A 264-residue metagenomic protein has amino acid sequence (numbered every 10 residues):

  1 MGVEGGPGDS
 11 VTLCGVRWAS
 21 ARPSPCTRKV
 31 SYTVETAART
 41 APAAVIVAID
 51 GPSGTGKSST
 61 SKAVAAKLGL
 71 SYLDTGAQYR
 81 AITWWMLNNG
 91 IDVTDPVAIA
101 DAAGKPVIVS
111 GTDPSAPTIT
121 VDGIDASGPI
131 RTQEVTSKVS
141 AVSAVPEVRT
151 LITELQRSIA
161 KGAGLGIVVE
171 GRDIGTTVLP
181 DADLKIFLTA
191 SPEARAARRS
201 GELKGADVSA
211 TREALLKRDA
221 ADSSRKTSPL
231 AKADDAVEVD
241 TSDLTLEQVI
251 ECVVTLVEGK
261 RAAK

Functional and structural regions predicted by a protein language model:
E35, G111, A160-G164, I174-D181 (+1 more regions): Small-molecule kinase domains that catalyze NTP-dependent phosphoryl transfer to phosphate-bearing small molecules
I49: Hydrophobic anchor at the beta1->P-loop junction of P-loop NTPases
P52: P-loop (Walker A) phosphate-binding loop of NTP-binding proteins
K57: Conserved lysine of the Walker
T60: Hydrophobic positions on the alpha1 helix immediately C-terminal to the Walker A/P-loop
A66-R131: N-terminal phosphate/diphosphate-binding loop that engages ATP/GTP or pyrophosphate donors across diverse enzyme folds
S127-K204: ATP-dependent NMP and nucleoside kinases share a basic, alpha-helical "lid"
